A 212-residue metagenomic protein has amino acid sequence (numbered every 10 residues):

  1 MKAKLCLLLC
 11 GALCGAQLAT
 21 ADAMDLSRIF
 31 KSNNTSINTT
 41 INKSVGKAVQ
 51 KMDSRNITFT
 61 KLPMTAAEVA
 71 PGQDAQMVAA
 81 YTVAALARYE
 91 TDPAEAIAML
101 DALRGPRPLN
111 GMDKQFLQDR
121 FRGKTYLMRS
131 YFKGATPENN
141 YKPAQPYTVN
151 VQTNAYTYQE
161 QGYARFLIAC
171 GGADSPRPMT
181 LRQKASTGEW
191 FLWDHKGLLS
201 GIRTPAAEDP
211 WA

Functional and structural regions predicted by a protein language model:
M1-L7: Bacterial N-terminal signal peptides that target proteins for export
L8-G15: Bacterial N-terminal signal peptides
C14, A84-T91, A169-A173: Short, flexible beta-strand-to-coil junctions
L18: Cationic, low-complexity basic patches in intrinsically disordered or flexible, solvent-exposed regions
A21-D53, W211: Glycine- and small hydrophobic-rich membrane-insertion segments that are intrinsically disordered in solution
G46-K133: Core segments of small alpha/beta cavity-forming domains
K114-D174: Surface-exposed, charged secondary-structure patches
A169, D174-W211: Short beta-strand edge/turn micro-motifs at domain boundaries
